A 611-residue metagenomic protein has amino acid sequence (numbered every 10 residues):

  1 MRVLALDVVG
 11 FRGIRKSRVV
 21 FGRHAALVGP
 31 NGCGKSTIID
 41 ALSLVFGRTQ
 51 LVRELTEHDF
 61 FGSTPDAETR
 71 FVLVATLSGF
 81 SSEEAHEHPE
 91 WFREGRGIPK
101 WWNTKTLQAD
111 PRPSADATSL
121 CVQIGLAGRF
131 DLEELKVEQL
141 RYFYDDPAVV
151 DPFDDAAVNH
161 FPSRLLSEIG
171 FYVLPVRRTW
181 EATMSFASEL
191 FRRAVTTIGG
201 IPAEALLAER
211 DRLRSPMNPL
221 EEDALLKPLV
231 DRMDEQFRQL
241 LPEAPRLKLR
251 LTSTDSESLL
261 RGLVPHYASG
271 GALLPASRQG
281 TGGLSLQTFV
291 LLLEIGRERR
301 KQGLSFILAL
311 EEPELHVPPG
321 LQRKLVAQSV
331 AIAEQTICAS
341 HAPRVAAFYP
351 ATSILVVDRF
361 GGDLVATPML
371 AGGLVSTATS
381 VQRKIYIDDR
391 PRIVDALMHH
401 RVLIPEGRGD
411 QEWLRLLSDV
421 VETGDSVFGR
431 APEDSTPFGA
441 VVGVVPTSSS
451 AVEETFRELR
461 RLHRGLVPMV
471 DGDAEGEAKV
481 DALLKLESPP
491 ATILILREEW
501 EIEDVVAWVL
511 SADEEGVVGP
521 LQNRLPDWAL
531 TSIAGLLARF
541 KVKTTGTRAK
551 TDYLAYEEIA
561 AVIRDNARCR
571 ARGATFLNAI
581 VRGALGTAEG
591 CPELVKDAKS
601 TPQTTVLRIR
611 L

Functional and structural regions predicted by a protein language model:
M1-G47, H266-D395, D481, E593-L611: Switch/communication elements of ASCE P-loop NTPase nucleotide-binding domains
A25, L77-S81, G128-L132, G271: Beta-strand elements of well-folded, non-transmembrane domains
I39-T118: Conserved P-loop NTP-binding catalytic core
G47-R70, K301-Q302, I337, G362-L364 (+1 more regions): Flexible phosphate/Mg2+-sensing switch loops adjacent to catalytic phosphate-binding sites
E68-L73, L120-V122, S167-F171, E334 (+4 more regions): Short glycine-/polar-rich loops that comprise or flank the Walker A/P-loop and associated switch/sensor motifs
E90-A205: Electropositive, glycine-dotted interaction segments that contact anionic polymers or phosphate-rich ligands
T183-E189, R193-I307: Extended helical coiled-coil dimerization/tether regions that scaffold and oligomerize large DNA-maintenance assemblies
P391-I404, R408-L611: Acidic, Mg2+-coordinating catalytic modules of nucleic-acid enzymes
